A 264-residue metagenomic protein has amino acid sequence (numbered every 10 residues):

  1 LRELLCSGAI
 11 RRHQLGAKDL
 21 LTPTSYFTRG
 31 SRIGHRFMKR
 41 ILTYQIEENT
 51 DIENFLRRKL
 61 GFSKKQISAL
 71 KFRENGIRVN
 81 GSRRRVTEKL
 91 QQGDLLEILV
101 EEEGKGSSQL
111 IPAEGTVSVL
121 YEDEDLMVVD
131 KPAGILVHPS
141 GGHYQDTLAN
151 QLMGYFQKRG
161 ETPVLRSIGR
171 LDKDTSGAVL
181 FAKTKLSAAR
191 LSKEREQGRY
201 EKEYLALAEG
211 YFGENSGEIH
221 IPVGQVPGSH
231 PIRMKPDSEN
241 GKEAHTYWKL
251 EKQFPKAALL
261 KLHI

Functional and structural regions predicted by a protein language model:
K18-D19, R32: Charged/polar low-complexity intrinsically disordered segments
S25-I264: RNA pseudouridine synthases
